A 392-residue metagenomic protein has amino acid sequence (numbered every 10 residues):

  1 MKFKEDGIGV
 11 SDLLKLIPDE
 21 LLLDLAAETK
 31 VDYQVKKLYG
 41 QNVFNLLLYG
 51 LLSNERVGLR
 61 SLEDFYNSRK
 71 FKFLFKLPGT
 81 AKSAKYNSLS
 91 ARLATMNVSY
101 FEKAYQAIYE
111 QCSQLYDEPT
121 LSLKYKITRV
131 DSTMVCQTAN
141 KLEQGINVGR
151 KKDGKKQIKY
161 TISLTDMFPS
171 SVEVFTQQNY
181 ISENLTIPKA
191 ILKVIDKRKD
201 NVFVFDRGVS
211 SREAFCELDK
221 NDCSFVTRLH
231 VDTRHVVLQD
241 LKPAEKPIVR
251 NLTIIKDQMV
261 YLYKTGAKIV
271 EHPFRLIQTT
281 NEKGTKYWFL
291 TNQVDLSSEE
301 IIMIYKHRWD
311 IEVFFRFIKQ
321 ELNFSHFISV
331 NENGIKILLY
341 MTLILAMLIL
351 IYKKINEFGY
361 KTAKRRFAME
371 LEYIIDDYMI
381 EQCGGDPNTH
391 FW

Functional and structural regions predicted by a protein language model:
M1-L59, L123-K124, Q137-N140, K152-W392: Single, function-defining residue in the core of a domain
L47, E63, S83, S88-S90 (+2 more regions): Short, conserved beta-strand segments within well-ordered enzyme catalytic domains that often line or immediately flank
V57-P78: DNA-recognition alpha helix
L74-G79, F327-N331: Short, surface-exposed loop/turn segments at secondary-structure junctions
F75-V98: Major-groove recognition helix of helix-turn-helix-like DNA-binding domains
K82-Y86, S132, R207, V313: Conformational gate/switch positions in structured elements
S90-L164: Active-site-proximal, Lys/Arg-enriched surface segment that forms a nucleic-acid-binding/basic interface patch
